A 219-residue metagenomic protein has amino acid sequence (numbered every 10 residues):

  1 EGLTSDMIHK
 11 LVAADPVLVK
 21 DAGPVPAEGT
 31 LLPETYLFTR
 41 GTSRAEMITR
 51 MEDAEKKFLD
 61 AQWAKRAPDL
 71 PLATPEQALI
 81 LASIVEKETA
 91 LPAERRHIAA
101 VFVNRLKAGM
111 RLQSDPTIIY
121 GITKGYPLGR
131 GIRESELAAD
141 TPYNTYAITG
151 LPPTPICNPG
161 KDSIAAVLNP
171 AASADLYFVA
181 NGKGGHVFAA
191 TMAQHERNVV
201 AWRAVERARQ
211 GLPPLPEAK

Functional and structural regions predicted by a protein language model:
E1-G2, G41: Short gly/acidic/polar-rich coil/turn motifs that serve as flexible hinges in modular proteins
K10-K219: Bacterial extracytoplasmic/cell-wall-associated proteins, especially those involved in peptidoglycan
